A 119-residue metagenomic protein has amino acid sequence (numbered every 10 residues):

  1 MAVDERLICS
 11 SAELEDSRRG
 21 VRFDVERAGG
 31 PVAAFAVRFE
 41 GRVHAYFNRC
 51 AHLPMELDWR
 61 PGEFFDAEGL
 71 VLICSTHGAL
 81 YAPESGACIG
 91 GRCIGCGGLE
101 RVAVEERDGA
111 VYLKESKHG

Functional and structural regions predicted by a protein language model:
M1-E68, A82-P83, G98-G119: N-terminal pre-ligand scaffold of iron-sulfur
C50, C74-H77: Short cysteine clusters
F64-L72, C88-G97: Short cysteine/histidine-rich metal-coordination sites, predominantly Zn2+-binding motifs
T76-R92: Short cationic/low-complexity microdomains
